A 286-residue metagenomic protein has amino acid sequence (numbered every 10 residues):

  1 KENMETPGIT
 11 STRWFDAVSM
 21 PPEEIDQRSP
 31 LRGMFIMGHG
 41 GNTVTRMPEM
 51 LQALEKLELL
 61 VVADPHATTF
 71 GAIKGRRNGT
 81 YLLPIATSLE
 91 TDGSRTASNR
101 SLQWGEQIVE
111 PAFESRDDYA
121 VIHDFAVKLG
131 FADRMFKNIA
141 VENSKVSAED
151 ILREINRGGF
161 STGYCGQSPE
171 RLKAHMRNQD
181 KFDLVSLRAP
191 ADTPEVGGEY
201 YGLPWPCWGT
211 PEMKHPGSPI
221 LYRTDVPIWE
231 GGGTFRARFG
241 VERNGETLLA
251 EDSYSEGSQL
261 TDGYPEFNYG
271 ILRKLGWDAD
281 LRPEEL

Functional and structural regions predicted by a protein language model:
K1-E170, W205-L286: Non-catalytic alpha/beta scaffold blocks inside enzyme catalytic domains
H175, P194-G197: Hydrophobic alpha-helical segments
M176-L187: Conserved amphipathic alpha-helical "coupling/scaffold" segments that transmit conformational changes between domains
